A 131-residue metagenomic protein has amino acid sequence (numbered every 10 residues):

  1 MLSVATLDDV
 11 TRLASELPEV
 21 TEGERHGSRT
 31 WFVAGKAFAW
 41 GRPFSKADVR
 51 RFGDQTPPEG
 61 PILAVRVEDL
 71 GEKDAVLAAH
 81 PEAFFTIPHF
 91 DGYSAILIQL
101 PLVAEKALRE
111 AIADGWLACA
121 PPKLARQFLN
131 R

Functional and structural regions predicted by a protein language model:
M1-R131: Charge-dense, helix-prone N-terminal extensions
